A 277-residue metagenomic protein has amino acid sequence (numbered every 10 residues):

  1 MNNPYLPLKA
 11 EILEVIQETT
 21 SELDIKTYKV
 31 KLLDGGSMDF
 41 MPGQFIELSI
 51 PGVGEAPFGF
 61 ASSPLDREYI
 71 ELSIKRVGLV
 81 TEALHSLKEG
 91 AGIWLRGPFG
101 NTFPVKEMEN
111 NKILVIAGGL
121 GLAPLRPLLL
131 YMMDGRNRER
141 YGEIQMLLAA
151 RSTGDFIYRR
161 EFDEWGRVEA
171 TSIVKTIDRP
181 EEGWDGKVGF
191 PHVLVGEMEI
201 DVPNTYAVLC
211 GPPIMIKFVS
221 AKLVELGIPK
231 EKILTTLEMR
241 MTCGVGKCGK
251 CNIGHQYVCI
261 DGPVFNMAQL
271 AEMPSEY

Functional and structural regions predicted by a protein language model:
N2-A91, A150-S152: Ferredoxin-reductase
L8, D24-K26, P42, G54 (+5 more regions): A generic structural signal for well-ordered coil/turn residues at beta-strand boundaries that shape enzyme active-site
Y28-V30, L95, C259: Short beta-strand element of the conserved SAM-dependent methyltransferase core
L79-M241: FNR/FR-type flavoprotein reductase catalytic core
I214, E238-P263: Local cysteine-cluster metal-coordination motifs and their immediate loop/turn environment, predominantly Fe-S cluster
G249, G254, F265-Y277: Short Fe-S-cluster ligation motifs
